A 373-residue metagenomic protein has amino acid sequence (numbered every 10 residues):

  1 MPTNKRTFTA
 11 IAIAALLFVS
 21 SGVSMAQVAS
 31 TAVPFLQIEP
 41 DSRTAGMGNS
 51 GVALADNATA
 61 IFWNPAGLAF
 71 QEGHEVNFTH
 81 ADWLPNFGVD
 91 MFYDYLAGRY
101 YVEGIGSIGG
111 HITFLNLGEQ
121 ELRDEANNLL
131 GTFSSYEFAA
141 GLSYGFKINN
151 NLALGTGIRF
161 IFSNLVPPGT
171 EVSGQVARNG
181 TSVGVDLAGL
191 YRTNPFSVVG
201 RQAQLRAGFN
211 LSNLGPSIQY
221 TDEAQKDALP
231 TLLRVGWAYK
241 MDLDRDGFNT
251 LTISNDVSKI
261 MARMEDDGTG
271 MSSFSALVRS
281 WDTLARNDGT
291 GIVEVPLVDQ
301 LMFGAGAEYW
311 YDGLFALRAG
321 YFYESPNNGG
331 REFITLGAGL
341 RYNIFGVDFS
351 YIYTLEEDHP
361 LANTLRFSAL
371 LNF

Functional and structural regions predicted by a protein language model:
P2-A12: Bacterial N-terminal signal peptides that target proteins for export
R6-T7, F18, N57: Residues at the start of alpha-helices and the adjacent loop-to-helix junctions
I11-S21: Bacterial N-terminal signal peptides
M25-F373: Subset of outer-membrane beta-barrel
